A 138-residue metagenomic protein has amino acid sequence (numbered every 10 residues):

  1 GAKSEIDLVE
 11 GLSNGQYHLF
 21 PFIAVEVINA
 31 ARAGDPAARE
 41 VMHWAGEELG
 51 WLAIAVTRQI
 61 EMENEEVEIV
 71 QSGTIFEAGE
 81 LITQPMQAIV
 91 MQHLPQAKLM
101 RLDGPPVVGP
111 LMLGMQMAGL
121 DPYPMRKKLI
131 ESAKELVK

Functional and structural regions predicted by a protein language model:
G1-K138: ATP-binding/phosphotransfer module of carbohydrate and carboxylate kinases, centering on a glycine-rich
